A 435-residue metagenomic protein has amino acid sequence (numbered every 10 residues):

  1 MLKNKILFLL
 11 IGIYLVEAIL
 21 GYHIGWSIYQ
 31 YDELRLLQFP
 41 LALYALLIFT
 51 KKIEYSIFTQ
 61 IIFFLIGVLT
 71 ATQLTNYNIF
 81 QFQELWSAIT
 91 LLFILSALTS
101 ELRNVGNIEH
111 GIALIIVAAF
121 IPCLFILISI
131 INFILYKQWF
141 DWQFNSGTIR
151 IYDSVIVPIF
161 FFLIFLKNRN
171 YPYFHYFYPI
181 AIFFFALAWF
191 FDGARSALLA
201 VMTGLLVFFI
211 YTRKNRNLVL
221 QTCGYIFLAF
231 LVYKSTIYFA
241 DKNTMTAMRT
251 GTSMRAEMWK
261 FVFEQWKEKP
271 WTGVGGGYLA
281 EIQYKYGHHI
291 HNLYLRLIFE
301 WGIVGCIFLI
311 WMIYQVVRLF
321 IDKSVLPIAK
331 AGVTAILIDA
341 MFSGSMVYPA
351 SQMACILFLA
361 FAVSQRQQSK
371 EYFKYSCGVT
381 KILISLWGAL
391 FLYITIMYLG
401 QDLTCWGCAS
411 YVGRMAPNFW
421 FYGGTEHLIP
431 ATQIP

Functional and structural regions predicted by a protein language model:
M1-T50, V68-T75, S129, A194 (+2 more regions): N-terminal signal-anchor transmembrane segment
K3-G12, E54-G67, I89, A97-F125 (+3 more regions): Interfacial loop-to-transmembrane-helix boundary motif in multi-pass membrane proteins
N4, I303-T334: Hydrophobic transmembrane alpha-helices and their immediate junctions
R35-L41, F58-A71, N78-S100, A119-F120 (+1 more regions): Aromatic-anchored transmembrane helix interface
F39-A45, T90-F93, N107-Y136, G147-Y211 (+5 more regions): Alpha-helical transmembrane segments of multi-pass inner-membrane proteins
A42, F161-I164, G332-M341, S345-L390 (+2 more regions): Transmembrane alpha-helices of multi-pass inner-membrane enzymes
Y225, A229-F261, E281-Y284, G400-N418: Flexible juxtamembrane loops connecting transmembrane helices in multi-pass membrane enzymes that build or modify
A256-H288, Y294, W301-F308: TM-adjacent membrane-interface loops and short helices in multi-pass inner/ER membrane proteins
